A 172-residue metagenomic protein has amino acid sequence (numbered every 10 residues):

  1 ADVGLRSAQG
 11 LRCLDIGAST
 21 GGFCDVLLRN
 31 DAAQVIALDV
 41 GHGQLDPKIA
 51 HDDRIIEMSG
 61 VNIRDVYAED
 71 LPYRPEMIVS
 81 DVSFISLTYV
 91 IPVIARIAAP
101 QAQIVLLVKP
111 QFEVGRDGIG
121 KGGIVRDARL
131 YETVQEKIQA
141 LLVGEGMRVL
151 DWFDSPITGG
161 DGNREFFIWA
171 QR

Functional and structural regions predicted by a protein language model:
A1-Q9: Conserved alpha-helix/loop element of class I SAM-dependent methyltransferases that forms part of the SAM/SAH-binding
A8-S19: Conserved class I S-adenosyl-L-methionine
T20-D31: Conserved SAM-binding loop of SAM-dependent methyltransferases across substrates and taxa, primarily the Class I
Q34-I85: S-adenosyl-L-methionine
T88-I104: A short glycine-rich, Lys/Arg-flanked "PGG" loop and its adjoining helix->strand segment in the class I
Q101-V114: Conserved beta-strand signature within the Rossmann-like core of class I S-adenosyl-L-methionine
R129-E145: Short alpha-helix
P156-R172: Core SAM-dependent methyltransferase catalytic element
